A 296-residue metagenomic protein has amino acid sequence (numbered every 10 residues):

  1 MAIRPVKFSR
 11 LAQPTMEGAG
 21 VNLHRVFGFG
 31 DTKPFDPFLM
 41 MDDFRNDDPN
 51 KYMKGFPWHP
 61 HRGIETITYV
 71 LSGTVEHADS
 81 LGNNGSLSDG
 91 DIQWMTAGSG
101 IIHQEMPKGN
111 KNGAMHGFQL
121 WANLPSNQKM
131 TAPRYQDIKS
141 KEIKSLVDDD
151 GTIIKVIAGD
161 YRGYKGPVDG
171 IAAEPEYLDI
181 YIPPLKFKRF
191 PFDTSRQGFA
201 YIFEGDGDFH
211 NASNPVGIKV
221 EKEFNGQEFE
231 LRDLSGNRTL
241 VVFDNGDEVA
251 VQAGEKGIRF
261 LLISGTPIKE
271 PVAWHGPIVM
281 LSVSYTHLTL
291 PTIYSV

Functional and structural regions predicted by a protein language model:
M16-L71, I143-R189: A short glycine-rich, His/Asp/Glu-containing loop-to-beta-strand
N46-N112: Extended, compositionally biased flexible segments
R62-E76, D193-F229: Glycine- and acidic-residue-biased ligand/ion/polar-headgroup-sensing regions
L81-W94, G207-A250: Short acidic-glycine-tyrosine-enriched beta hairpin
G90, G98, P183-F187, S195: Tight coil/turn sites that cap or link beta-strands
G98-Q128, L234-P271: Ligand-binding loop in jelly-roll beta-barrel domains
S99-G100, Q104-K165, D169-P175, I182: Non-heme Fe(II) oxygenase catalytic core, chiefly the N-lobe of the double-stranded beta-helix
T286-T292: Conserved small/polar residues in nucleotide/adenosyl-binding loops
